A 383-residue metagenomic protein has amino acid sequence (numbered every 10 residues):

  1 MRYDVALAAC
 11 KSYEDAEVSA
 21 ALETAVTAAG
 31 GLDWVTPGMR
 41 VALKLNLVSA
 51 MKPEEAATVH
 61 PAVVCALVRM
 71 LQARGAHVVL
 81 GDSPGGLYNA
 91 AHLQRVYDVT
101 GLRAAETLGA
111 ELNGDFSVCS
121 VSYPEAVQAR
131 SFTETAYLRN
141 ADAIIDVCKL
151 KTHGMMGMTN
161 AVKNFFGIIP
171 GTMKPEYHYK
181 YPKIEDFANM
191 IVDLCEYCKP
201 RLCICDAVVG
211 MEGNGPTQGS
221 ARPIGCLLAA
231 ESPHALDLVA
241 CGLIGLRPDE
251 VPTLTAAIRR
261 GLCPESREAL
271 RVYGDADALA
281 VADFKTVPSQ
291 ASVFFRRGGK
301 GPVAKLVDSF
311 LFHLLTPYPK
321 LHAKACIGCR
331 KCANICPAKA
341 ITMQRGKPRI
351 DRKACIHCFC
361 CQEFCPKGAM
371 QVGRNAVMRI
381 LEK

Functional and structural regions predicted by a protein language model:
M1-I327, A333-K347, R352, Q362 (+1 more regions): N-terminal and secondary-structure boundary signal
I356-H357: Extended, alpha-helix-rich binding/interface surfaces that flank or overlap catalytic cores and mediate recognition
